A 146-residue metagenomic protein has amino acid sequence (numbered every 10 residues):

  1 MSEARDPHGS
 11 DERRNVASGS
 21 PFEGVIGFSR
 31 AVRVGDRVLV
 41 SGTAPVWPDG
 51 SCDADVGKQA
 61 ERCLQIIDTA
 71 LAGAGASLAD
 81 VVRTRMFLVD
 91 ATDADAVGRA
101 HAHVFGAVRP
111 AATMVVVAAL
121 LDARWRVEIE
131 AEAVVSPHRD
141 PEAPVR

Functional and structural regions predicted by a protein language model:
M1-Q65, T69-V82, L88-R146: N-terminal presequence-like segments and the immediate start of the first folded domain
